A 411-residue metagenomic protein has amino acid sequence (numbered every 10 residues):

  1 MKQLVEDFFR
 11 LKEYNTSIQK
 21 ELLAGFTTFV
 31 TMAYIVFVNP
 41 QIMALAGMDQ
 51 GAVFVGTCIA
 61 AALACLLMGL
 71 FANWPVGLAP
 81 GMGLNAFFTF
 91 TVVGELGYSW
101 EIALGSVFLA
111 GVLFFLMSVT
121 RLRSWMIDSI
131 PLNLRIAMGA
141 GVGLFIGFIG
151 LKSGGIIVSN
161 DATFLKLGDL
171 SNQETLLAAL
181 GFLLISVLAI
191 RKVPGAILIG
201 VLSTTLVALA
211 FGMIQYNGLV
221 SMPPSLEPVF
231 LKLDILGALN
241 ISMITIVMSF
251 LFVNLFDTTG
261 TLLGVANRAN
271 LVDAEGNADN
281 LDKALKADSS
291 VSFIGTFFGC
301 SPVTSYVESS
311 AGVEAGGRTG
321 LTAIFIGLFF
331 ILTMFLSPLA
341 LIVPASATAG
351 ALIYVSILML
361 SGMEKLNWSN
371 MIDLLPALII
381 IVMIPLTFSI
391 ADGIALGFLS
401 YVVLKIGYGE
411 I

Functional and structural regions predicted by a protein language model:
M1-A52, L165-L167, L198-D282: Helix-loop-helix hairpins and the membrane-proximal interhelical loops of multi-pass alpha-helical transport proteins
K2-N39, A60, P80-G139, N267-G362: Helix-loop-helix junctions within the multi-pass membrane cores of secondary transporters/permeases
F26-A33, L63-L66, L70, G147 (+3 more regions): Hydrophobic/aromatic residues within the transmembrane alpha-helices of Major Facilitator Superfamily
F26-T28, I35-V36, Q50-T57, A64 (+3 more regions): Hydrophobic alpha-helical transmembrane bundles of multi-pass membrane proteins
D49-E95: Active-site cofactor/substrate anionic-group-binding motifs, chiefly glycine- and Lys/Arg-rich phosphate-binding loops
A64-G77, S186-K192, F250-D257, D288-F298 (+3 more regions): Transmembrane alpha-helix interface/packing and boundary motifs in multi-pass membrane proteins, characterized by
P75, T205, L209, G316: Conserved, well-structured core segments that form the ligand-binding/active-site neighborhood of functional domains
L96-A210, I214, I324-I411: Membrane-embedded alpha-helical modules
